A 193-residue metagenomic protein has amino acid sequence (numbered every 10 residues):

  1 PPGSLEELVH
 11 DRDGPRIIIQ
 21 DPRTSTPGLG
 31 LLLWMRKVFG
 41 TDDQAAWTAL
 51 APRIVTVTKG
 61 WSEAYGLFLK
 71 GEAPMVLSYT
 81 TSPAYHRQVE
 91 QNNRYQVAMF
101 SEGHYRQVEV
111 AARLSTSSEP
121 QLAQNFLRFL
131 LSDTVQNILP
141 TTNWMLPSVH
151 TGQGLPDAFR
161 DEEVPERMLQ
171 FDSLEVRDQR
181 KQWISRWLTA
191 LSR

Functional and structural regions predicted by a protein language model:
P1-A73, H86: Extracytoplasmic ligand-binding site segments that recognize negatively charged/polar headgroups
E6-V9, R36, Y65, L69 (+5 more regions): Non-transmembrane alpha-helical segments in soluble domains of secreted/periplasmic/extracellular proteins
P15-T24, F129-G152: Periplasmic-binding protein-like
R23-T26, T81-A84, G103-Y105, S118 (+2 more regions): Solvent-exposed loop/turn segments at secondary-structure junctions within structured extracellular/periplasmic domains
R36, Q107-P120, I138-T141: A bilobed periplasmic-binding-protein/Venus flytrap-type ligand-binding module shared by bacterial periplasmic
D43, S148-R193: An extracytoplasmic/periplasmic, membrane-proximal ligand-sensing/linker region
W47-A51, V57-T58, E90-S115, T151-Q153: Periplasmic-binding protein-like
L69, A73-R94, N143-W144: A ligand-binding cleft/hinge motif common to bilobed small-molecule-binding domains
